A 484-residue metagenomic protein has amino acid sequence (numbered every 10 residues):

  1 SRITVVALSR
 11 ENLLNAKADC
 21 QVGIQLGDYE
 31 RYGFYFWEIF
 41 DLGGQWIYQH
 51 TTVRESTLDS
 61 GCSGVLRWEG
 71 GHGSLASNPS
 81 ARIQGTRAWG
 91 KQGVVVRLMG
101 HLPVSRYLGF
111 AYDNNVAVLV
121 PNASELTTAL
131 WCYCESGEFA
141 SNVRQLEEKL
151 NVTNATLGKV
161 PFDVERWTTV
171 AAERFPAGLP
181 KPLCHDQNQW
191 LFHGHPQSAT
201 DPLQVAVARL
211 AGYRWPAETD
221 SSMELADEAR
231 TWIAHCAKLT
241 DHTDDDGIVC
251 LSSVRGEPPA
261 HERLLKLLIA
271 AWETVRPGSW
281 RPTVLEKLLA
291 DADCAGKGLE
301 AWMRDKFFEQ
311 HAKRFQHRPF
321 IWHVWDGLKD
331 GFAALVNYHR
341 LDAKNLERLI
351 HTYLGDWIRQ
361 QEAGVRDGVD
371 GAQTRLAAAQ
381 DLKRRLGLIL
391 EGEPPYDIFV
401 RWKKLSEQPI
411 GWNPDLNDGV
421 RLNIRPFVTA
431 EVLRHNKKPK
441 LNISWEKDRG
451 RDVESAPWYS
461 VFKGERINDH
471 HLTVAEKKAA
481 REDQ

Functional and structural regions predicted by a protein language model:
S1-S77, R82-G93, E173-L268: Polynucleotide-recognition surfaces of large bacterial nucleic-acid defense/processing enzymes
T57-G61, A76-N78, P103-L108, T127-L130 (+1 more regions): Short helix/loop capping segments that flank catalytic or ligand/cofactor-binding pockets
S74-A81, W89-K91, G109-A123, T153-W167 (+1 more regions): Glycine- and acidic
R97-K159: Basic, amphipathic alpha-helical recognition segments used for DNA target recognition
R97-M99, V160-E165, F175, H193: Generic beta-strand/beta-sheet core signal
E135-F139, N151, F162-E165, A177-P180 (+3 more regions): Hydrophobic alpha-helix feature that most strongly marks membrane-spanning transmembrane helices and their immediate
L150-D163, L191-A199: Surface-exposed loop-to-helix/strand elements on domain peripheries
P180, C184-Q484: Terminal accessory regions of large proteins
